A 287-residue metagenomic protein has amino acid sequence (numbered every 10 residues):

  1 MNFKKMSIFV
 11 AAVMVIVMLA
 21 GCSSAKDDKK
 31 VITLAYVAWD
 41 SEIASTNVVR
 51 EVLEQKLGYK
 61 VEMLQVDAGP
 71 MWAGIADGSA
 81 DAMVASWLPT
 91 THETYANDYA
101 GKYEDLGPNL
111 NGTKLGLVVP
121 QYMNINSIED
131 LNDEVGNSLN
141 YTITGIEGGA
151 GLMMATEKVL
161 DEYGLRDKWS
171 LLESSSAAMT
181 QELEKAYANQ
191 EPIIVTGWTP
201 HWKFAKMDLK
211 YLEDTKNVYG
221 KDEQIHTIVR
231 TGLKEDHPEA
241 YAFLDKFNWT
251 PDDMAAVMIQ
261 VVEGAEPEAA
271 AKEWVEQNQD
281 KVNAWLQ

Functional and structural regions predicted by a protein language model:
V17-G21: C-terminal motif of bacterial Sec signal peptides marking the signal peptidase cleavage site
D28-S41, Y59-L64, N140-T144, L244: Short, well-ordered beta-strand elements
V37-D40, E62-G74, L171-E182: Short helix-initiation/N-cap motifs at beta->coil->alpha
D40-Y59, L160: Short, polar/charged alpha-helical segment
S41-I43, A155, V159-K168, L172-Q190 (+2 more regions): An extracytoplasmic/periplasmic, membrane-proximal ligand-sensing/linker region
T46, V66-A100, Q181-E182, W202-D208: Pocket-flanking alpha-helical
G101-G149: A conserved helix-loop-strand patch within extracytoplasmic ligand-binding domains of the periplasmic binding
K114-N124, E223-H237: A bilobed periplasmic-binding-protein/Venus flytrap-type ligand-binding module shared by bacterial periplasmic
